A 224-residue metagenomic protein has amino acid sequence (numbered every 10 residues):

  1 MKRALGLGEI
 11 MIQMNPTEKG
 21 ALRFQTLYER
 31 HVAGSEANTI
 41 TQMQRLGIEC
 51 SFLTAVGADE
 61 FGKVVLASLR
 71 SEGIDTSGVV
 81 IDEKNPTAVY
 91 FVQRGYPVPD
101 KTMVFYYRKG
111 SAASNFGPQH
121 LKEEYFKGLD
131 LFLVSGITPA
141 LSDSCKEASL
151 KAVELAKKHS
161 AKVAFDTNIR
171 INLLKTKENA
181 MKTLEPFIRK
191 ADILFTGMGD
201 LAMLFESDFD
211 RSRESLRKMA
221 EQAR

Functional and structural regions predicted by a protein language model:
M1-D75, V98, F116: Glycine-rich phosphate/adenosyl-contacting loop at the front of the ribokinase-like
I10, I137, T167: Active-site metal-binding loops of divalent metal-dependent hydrolases
L46, K158-S160, K190: Helix C-cap/helix->beta junction micro-motif
E49, L53-G136: Conserved N-terminal subdomain of the carbohydrate kinase-like
C50, T76, V163-F165, F195: Hydrophobic beta-strand scaffold residues
T138, I169-I171, D200: Active-site-proximal loop/turn and secondary-structure-junction residues that shape catalytic pockets, frequently
L155-K162, A223-R224: A short helix->loop->beta-strand "cap" motif at the edges of active sites that frequently abuts
L173-R224: Conserved phosphate/ATP/ADP-binding segment of small-molecule kinases
